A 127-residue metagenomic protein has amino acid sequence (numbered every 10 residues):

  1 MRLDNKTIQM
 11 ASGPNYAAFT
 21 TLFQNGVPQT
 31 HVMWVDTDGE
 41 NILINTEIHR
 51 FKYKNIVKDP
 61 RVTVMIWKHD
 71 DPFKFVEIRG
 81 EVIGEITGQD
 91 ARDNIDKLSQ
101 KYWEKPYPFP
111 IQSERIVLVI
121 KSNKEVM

Functional and structural regions predicted by a protein language model:
M1-A17: Extreme N-terminal tail/first-helix region
R2-N5, F75-M127: Charged, gly/pro-rich active-site loop segments
I8-Q9, W34, K54, Y107-P110: Short secondary-structure boundary/capping segments
P14-I48, I56, T63-I66, E77: Short beta-strand segments
N25-V27, H69-P72, I111-Q112: A short beta-turn/loop motif at secondary-structure boundaries
R50-K52, D71: Short, surface-exposed beta-strand-loop junctions and turns on beta-sheet-rich folds
Y53-D59, F75, Y102: A short, polar/proline- and glycine-enriched secondary-structure boundary/capping micro-motif
